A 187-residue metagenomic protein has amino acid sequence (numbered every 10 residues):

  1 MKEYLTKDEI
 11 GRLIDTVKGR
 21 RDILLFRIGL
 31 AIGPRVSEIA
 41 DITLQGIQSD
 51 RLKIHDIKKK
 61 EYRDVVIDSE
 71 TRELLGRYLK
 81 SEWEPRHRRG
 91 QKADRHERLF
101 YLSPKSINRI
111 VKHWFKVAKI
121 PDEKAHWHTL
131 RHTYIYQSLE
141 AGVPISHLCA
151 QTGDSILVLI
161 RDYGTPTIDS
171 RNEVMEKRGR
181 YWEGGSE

Functional and structural regions predicted by a protein language model:
M1-I10, K59-E70, R86-H87: DNA breakage-rejoining catalytic core of tyrosine-based enzymes
E3, V66-E70, T165-E187: DNA/chromatin major-groove-contacting recognition/catalytic segments
E3-I32, V36: Basic, Lys/Arg- and aromatic-enriched nucleic-acid-binding interface segment
D15, R109-A150, L157: Short, basic (Lys/Arg/His-rich) helix/loop patches that form interaction surfaces in the mid-to-C-terminal regions
G29, A40, C149: The alpha-helix within a helix-turn-helix
I32, D41-L74, R161: Conserved tyrosine-mediated DNA breakage-rejoining catalytic core shared by Y-recombinases
D56-K60, T152-K177: Catalytic-site neighborhood detector that most strongly recognizes the C-terminal catalytic loop/helix of tyrosine
K58-R77, K92-H113: C-terminal catalytic core of Y-nucleophile DNA break-rejoin enzymes
